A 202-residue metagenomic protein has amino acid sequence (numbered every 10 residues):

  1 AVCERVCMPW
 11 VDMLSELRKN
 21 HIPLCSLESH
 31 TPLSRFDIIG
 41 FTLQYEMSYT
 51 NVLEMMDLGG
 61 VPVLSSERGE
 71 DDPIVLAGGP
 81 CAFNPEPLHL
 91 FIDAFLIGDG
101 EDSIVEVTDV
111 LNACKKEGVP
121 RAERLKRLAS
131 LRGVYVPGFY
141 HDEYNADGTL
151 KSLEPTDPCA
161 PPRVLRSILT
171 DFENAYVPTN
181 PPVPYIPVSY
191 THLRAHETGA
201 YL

Functional and structural regions predicted by a protein language model:
V2-D12: A short beta-strand-loop structural module common to alpha/beta enzyme folds
W10, S15-P155: Glycine-rich beta-alpha loop elements in corrinoid/cobalamin-binding modules across cobalamin-dependent enzymes
F95, E101, T170, P178-N180 (+1 more regions): Alpha-helical hydrophobic packing sites
L131, S189-Y190: Active-site lining segments that contact anionic ligands and/or coordinate catalytic metals
T156-A160: An aromatic-glycine-centered, glycine-rich loop/turn in mixed alpha/beta architecture
R163-V188: Glycine-rich phosphate/pyrophosphate-binding loop and adjacent beta-alpha nucleotide/cofactor-binding cores
T191-T198: Conserved small/polar residues in nucleotide/adenosyl-binding loops
